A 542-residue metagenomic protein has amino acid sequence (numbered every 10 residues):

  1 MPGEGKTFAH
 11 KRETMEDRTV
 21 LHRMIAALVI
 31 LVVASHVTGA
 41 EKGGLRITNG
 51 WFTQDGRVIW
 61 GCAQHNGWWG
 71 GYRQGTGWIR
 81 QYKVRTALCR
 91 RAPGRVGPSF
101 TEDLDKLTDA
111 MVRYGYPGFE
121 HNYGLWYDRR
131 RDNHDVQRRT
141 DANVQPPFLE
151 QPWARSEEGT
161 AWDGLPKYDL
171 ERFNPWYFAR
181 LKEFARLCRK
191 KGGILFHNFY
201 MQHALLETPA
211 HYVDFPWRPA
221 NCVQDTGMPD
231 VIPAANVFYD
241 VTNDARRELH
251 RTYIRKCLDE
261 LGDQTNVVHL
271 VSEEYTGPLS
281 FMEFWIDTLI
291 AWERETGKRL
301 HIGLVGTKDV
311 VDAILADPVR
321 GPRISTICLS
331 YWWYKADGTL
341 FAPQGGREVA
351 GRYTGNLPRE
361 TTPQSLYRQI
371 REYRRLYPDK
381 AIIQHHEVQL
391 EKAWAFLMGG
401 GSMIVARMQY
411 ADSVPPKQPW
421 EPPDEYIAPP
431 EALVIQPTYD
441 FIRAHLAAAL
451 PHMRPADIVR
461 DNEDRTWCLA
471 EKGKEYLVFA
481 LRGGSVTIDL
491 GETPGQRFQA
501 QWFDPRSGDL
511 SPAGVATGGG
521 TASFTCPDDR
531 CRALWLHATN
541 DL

Functional and structural regions predicted by a protein language model:
E4-E16: Short, Lys/Arg-enriched N-terminal segments with co-localized hydrophobic residues within the first ~10-30 amino acids
E13-I25: Bacterial N-terminal signal peptides that target proteins for export
V29-V37: Hydrophobic h-region of N-terminal signal peptides that target proteins for export in Gram-negative bacteria
L45, F52-P98, V231, A235 (+4 more regions): Extended substrate-binding grooves/exosites of carbohydrate-active enzymes
L45-T326: Active-site mouth of glycoside hydrolases
E248-T252, L261-I427: Extracellular glycoside hydrolase catalytic/binding regions
R371-A381, Q389-G514, T525-L542: Aromatic- and carboxylate-lined catalytic core of secreted/periplasmic carbohydrate-active enzymes
G520-A522: Short strand-edge motifs at loop-to-beta-strand transitions and within beta-strands of extracellular beta-rich domains
